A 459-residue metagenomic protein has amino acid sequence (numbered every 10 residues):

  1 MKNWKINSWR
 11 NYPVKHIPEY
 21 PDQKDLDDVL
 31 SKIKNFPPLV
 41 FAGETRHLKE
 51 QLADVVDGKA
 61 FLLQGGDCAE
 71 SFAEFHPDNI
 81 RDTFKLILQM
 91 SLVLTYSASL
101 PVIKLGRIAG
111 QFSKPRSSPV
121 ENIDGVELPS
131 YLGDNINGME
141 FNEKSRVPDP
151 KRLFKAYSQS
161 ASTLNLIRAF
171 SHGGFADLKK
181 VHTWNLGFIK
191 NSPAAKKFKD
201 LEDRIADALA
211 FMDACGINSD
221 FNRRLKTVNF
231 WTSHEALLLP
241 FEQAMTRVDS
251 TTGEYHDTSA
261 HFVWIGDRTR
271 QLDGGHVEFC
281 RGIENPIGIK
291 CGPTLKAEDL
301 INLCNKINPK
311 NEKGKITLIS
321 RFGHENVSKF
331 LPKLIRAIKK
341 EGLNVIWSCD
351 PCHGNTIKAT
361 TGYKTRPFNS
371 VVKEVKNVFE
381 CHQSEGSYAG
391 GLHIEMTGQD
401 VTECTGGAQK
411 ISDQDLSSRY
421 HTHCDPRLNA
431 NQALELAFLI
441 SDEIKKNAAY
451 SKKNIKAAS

Functional and structural regions predicted by a protein language model:
M1-F61: N-terminal basic/disordered segments at the start of proteins
M1-N3, Y450-S459: Basic/polar N-terminal segments that are highly enriched at the extreme N-terminus, encompassing both cleavable
W4, V14, P18-Y20, L52-G65 (+2 more regions): Short, compositionally biased low-complexity segments
H47-K49, D273-H276, L303, P332-L334: Glycine-rich, charged/polar anion/phosphate-binding loops that engage phosphate groups from diverse ligands
L52-V55, V93-T95, F279-C280, C381-E385: A general structural signal for short secondary-structure junctions and capping/turn motifs
L63-C68, L105-I108, C349-C352, E395-T397: Short loop/turn segments at strand-loop or loop-helix junctions that form parts of catalytic or ligand-binding pockets
A69-E70, E74-G323, R366, E374 (+2 more regions): Active-site-facing alpha/beta catalytic cores
L300-L303, P309, K315-W347, H353-T402 (+1 more regions): Non-transmembrane, aqueous-exposed alpha-helical and coiled segments at domain scale
